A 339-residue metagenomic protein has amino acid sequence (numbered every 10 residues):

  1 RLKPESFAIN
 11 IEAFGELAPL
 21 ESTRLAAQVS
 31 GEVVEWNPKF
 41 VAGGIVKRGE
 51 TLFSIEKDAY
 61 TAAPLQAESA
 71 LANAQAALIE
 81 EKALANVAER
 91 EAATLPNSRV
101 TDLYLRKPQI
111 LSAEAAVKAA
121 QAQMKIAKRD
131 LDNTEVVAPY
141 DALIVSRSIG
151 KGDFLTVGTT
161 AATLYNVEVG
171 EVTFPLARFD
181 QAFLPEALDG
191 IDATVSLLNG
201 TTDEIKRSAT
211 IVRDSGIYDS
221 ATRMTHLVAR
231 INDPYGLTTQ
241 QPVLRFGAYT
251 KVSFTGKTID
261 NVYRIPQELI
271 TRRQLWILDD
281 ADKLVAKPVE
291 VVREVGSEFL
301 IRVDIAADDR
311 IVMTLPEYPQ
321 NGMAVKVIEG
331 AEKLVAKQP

Functional and structural regions predicted by a protein language model:
R1-A18, K118, A182-I205, A331-P339: Acidic, gly/proline-rich low-complexity N-terminal segments at the extreme N terminus
K3-A70, P139, V145-G150, T173 (+2 more regions): Long, amphipathic coiled-coil "stalk"/hairpin helices in large membrane-associated assemblies
I9-E12, S69, N73-A77, E81 (+1 more regions): Extended amphipathic alpha-helical segments
I9-E35, A122-P139, L164-N166, R213-G216 (+1 more regions): Short beta-strand-turn/beta-hairpin segments enriched in glycine/proline and small hydrophobics that form edge-strand
N10, V169, L176-L227, T271-Q274: Beta-strand/loop subdomains of soluble extracytoplasmic proteins
E16, I45-R48, D130, V137-A182 (+2 more regions): Surface-exposed patches in structured soluble domains
E204-D260, Q267: Structural microfeature recognizing short secondary-structure transition sites
Q240-A286, E290-P339: Edge-of-domain interaction segments
